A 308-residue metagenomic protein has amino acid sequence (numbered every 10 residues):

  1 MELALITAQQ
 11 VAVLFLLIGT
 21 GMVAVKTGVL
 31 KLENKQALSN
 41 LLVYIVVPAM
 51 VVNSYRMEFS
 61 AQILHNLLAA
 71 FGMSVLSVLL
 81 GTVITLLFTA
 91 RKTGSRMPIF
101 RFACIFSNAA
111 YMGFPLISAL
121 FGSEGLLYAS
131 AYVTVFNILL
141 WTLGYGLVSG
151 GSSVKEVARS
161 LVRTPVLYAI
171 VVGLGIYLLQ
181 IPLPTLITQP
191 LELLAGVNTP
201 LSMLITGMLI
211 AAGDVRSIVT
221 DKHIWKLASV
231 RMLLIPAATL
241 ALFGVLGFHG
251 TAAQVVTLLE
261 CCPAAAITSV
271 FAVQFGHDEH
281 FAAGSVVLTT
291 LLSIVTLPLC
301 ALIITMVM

Functional and structural regions predicted by a protein language model:
M1-M308: Alpha-helical transmembrane segments of multi-pass small-molecule/ion transporters
